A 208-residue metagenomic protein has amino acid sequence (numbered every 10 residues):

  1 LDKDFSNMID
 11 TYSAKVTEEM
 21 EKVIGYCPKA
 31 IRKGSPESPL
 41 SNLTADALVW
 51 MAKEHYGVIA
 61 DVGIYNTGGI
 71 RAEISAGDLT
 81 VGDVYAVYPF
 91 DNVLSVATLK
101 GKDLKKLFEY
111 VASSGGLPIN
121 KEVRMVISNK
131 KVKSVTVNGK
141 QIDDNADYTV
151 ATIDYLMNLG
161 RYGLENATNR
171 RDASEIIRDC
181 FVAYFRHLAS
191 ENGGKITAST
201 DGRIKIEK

Functional and structural regions predicted by a protein language model:
L1-Y26, I127-T136, N145-A146: Binuclear metal-dependent phosphoesterase catalytic core
I9, S13-M20, I24, P28 (+3 more regions): Generic secondary-structure transition motif, activating predominantly at the C-termini of alpha-helices
E18-S35, G160-E165: Acidic/histidine-rich, surface-exposed loop or edge segments in extracytoplasmic proteins
S38, N42-A45, V49-M51, G57-K208: Feature captures C-terminal
